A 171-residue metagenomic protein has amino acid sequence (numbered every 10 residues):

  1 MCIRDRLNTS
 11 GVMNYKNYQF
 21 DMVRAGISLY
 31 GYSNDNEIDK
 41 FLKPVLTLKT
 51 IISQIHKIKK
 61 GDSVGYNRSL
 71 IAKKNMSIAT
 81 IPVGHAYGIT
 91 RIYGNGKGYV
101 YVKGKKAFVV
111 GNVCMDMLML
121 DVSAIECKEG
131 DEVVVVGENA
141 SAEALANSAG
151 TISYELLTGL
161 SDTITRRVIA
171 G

Functional and structural regions predicted by a protein language model:
R4-G171: Active-site anion/phosphate-binding pocket segments in diverse small-molecule metabolic enzymes
